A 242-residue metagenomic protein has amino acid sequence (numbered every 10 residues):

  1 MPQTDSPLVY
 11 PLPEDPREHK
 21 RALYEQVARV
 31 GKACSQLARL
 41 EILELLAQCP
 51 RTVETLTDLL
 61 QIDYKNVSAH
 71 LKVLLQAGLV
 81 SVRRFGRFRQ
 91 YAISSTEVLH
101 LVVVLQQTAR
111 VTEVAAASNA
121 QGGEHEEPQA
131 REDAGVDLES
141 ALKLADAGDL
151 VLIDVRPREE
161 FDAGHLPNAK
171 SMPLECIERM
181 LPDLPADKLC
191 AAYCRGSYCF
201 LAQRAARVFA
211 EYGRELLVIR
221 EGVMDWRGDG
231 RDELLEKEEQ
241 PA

Functional and structural regions predicted by a protein language model:
P2-E25, H100-D154, P241-A242: Amphipathic alpha-helical dimerization/coiled-coil segments that flank or bridge DNA-binding/regulatory modules
E25-D63, R89-T96: N-terminal helix-turn-helix DNA-binding core of bacterial DNA-binding proteins
D58, L75-Q76: Alpha-helical residues within the helix-turn-helix
L71-K72: Short, hydrophobic-biased segments on the C-terminal half of alpha helices that form "recognition helices"
Q76-F85, A92: Beta-hairpin "wing" of winged helix-turn-helix
L79, L184-R227: Catalytic cysteine-centered active loop of the rhodanese-like fold, especially the PTP/DSP P-loop
S140-L201: Positively charged, proline/Ser/Thr-rich regional signature most characteristic of the Rhodanese/CDC25-like
